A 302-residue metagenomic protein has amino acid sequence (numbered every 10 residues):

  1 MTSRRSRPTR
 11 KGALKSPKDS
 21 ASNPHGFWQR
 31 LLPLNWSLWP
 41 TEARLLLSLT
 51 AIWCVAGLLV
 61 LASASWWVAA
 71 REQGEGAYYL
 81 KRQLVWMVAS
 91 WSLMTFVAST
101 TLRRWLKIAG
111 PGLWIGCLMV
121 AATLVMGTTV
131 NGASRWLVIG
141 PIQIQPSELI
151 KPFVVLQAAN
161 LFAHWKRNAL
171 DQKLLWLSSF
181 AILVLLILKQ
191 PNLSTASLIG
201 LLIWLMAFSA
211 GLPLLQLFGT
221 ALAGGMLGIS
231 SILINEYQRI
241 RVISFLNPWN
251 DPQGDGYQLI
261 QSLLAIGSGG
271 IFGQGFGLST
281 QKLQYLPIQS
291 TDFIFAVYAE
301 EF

Functional and structural regions predicted by a protein language model:
M1-W39: Short, Lys/Arg-rich, polar N-terminal cytosolic tail immediately upstream of the first transmembrane signal-anchor
L34-T50: N-terminal membrane topogenic signal
W36-P40, A169-K173, L283-L286: Helix-boundary and loop/linker segments of multi-pass membrane transporters
L47-S63, W67-Q258, A296-F302: Hydrophobic alpha-helical transmembrane segments of multi-pass inner membrane proteins, especially in bacterial systems
N192-S197, Q274-S279, Q289-T291: Transmembrane helix boundary and interhelical junction motifs in multipass membrane proteins
G256-L264, G273-Y285: Glycine- and aromatic-enriched periplasmic loops at the membrane-periplasm interface of multi-pass inner-membrane
L278-F302: A conserved mid-to-late transmembrane alpha helix and its immediate loop/hinge that forms the functional core
